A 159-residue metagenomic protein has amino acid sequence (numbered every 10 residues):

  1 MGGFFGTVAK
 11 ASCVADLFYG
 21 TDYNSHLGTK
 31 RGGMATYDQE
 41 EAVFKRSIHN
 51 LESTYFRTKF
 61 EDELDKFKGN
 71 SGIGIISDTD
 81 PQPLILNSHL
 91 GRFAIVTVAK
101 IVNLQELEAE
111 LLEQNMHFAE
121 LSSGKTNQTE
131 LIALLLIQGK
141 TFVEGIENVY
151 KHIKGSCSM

Functional and structural regions predicted by a protein language model:
M1-M159: Conserved short alpha-helical segments that host acidic/polar catalytic motifs at enzyme active sites
